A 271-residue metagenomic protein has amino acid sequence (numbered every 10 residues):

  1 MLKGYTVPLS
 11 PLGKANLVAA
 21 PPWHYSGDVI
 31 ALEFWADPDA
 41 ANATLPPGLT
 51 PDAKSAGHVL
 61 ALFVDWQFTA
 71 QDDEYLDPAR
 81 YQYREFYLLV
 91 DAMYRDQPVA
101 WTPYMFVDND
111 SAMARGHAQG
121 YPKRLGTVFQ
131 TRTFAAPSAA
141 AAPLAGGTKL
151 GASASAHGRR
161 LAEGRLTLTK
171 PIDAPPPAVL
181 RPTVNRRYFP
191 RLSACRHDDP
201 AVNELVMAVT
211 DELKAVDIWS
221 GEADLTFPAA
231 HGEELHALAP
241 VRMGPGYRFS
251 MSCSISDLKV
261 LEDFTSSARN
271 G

Functional and structural regions predicted by a protein language model:
M1-A15, A118-G271: Interaction-surface and assembly-scaffold signal
M1-D72, H236-L238, S250, V260-G271: N-terminal domain-onset segments
H24-G27, K54, Y83, D211 (+2 more regions): A generic structural signal for short, non-catalytic loop/turn and secondary-structure boundary residues
D28-I30, R84-F86, V99, T148-L150: Residues at beta-strand starts and edge strands
W35, V64, D91-M93, Y104-F106 (+1 more regions): Structured loops at beta-to-helix junctions and adjacent beta-edge loops in soluble globular domains
D37-D39, W66-Q67, M93-Q97, P171 (+2 more regions): Generic structural motif
A40, T69-Q71, D96-W101, D110-R115 (+2 more regions): Short, surface-exposed beta-strand/loop "edge" segments at domain boundaries and coil↔beta transitions
T44-R84, L89-W101, S111-P122: Short N-terminal edge-element motif at the start of the domain
